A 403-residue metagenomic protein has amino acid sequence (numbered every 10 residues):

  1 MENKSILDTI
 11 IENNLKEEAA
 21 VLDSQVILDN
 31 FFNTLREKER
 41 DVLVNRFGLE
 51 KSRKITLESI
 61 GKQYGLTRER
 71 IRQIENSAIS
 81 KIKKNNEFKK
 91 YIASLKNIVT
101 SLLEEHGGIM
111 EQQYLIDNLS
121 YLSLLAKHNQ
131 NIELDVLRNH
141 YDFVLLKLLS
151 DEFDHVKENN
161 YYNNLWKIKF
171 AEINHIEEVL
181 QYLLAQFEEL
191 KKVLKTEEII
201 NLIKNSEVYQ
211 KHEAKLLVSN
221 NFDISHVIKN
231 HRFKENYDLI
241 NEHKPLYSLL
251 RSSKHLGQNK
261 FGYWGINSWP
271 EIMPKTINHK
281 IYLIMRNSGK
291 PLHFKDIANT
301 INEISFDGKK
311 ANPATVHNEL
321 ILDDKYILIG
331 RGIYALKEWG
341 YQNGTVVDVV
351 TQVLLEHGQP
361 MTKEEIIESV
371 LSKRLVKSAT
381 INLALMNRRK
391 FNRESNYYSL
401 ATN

Functional and structural regions predicted by a protein language model:
M1-N302, F306-L322, I327-N387, N392-N403: Transcription-machinery-associated regions
